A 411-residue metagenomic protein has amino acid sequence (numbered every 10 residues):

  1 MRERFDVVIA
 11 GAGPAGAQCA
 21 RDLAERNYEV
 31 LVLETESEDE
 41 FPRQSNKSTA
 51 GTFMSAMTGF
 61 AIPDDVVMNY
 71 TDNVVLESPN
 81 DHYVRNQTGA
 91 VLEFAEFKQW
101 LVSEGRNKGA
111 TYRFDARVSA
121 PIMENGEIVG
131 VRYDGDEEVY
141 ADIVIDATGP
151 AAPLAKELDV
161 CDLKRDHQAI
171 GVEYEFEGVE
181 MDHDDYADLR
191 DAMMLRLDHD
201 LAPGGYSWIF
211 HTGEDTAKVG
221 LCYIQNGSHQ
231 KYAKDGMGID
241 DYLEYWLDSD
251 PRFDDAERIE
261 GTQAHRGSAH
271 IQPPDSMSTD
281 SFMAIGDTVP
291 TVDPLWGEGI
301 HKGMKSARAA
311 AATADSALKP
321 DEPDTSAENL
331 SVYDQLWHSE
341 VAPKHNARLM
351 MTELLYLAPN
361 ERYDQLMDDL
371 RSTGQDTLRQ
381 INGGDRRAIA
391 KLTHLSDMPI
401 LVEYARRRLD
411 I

Functional and structural regions predicted by a protein language model:
R2-F5, D134-I143, S278-S281: Core beta-strand elements of the Rossmann-like FAD/NAD(P) dinucleotide-binding domain in flavoenzyme oxidoreductases
V8-A12, Q18-S45: Glycine-rich FAD pyrophosphate-binding loop
A12, R106-F253: Predominantly flavin-linked oxidoreductase catalytic cores and closely associated redox partners
Y28, T35-V75: N-terminal FAD cofactor-binding segment of flavoenzymes
E77-E93, G130, C222-Q225: Helix-loop-beta segment of a Rossmann-like dinucleotide-binding subdomain
V84-S103, H229-M237: Short beta-strand to alpha-helix junction loop
V91, V118-A120, K234-A311: FAD/FMN-dependent oxidoreductases across multiple families
D315-I411: C-terminal helical "tail/cap" subdomain of flavin- and related membrane-associated enzymes
